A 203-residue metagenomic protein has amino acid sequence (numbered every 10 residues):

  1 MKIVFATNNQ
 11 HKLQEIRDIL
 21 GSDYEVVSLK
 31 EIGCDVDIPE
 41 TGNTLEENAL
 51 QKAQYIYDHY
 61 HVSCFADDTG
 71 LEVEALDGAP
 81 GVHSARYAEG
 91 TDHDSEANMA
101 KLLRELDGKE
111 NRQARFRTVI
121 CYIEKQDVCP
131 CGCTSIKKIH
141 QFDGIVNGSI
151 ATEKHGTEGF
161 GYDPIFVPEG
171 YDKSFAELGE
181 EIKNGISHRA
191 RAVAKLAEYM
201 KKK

Functional and structural regions predicted by a protein language model:
K2-V4, Q10-K203: Anionic-ligand binding patches
